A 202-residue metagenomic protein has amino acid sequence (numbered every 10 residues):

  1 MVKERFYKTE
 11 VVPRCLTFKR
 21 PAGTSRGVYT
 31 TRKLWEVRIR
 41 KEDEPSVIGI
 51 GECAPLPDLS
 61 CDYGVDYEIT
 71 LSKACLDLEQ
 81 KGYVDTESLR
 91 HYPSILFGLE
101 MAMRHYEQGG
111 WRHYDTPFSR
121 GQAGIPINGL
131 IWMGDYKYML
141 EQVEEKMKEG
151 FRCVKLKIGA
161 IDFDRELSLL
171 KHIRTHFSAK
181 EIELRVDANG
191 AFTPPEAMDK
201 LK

Functional and structural regions predicted by a protein language model:
V2-L184, N189-A191, M198: N-terminal capping/lid subdomain adjacent to the active-site entrance of alpha/beta enzymes
K200-K202: Active-site core of metal-dependent hydrolases
